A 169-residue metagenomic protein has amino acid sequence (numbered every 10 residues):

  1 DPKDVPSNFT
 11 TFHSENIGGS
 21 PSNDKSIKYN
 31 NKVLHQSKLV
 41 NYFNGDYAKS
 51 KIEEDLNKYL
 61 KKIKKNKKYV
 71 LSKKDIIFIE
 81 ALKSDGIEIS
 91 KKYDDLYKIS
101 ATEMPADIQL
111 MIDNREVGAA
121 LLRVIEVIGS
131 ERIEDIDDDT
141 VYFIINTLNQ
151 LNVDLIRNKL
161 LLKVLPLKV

Functional and structural regions predicted by a protein language model:
D1-V169: Non-catalytic terminal/accessory regions
